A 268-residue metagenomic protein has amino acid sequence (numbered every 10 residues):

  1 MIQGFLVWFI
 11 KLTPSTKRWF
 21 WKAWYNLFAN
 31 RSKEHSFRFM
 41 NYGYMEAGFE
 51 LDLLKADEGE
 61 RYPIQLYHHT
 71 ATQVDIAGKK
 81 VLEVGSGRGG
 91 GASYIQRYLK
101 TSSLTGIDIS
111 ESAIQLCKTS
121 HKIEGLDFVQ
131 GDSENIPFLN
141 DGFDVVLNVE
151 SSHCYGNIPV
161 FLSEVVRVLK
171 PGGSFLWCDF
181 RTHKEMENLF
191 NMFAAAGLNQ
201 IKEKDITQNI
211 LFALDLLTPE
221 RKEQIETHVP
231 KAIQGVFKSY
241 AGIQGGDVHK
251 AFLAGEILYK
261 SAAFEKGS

Functional and structural regions predicted by a protein language model:
M1-R38: N-terminal auxiliary segments of SAM/dcSAM-dependent transferases
R31-S36, D52-Y67: Conserved SAM-binding loop and adjacent beta-strand
E46, E60-A77: Conserved alpha-helix/loop element of class I SAM-dependent methyltransferases that forms part of the SAM/SAH-binding
L82-V84, R88-N135: Class I SAM-dependent methyltransferase SAM/SAH-binding core
E134-V146: A short acidic, Gly/Pro-enriched loop at the edge of an enzyme's catalytic core that lines a small-molecule cofactor
P159-P171: A short glycine-rich, Lys/Arg-flanked "PGG" loop and its adjoining helix->strand segment in the class I
G173-D179: Conserved beta-strand signature within the Rossmann-like core of class I S-adenosyl-L-methionine
Q208-G267: Conserved Class I S-adenosyl-L-methionine
